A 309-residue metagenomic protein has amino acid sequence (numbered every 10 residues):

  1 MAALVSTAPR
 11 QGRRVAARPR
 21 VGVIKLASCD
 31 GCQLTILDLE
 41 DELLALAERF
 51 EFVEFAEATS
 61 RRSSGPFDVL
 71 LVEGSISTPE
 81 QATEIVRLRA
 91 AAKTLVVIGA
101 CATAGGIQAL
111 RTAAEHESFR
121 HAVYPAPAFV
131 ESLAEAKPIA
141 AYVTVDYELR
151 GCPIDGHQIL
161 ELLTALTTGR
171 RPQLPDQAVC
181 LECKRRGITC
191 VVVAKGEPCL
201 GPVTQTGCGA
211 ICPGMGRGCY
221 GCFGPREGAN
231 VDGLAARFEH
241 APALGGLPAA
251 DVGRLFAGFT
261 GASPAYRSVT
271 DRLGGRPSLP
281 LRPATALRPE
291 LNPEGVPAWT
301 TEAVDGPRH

Functional and structural regions predicted by a protein language model:
M1-L71, Q81-A82, V86-T94, E117-H309: Iron-sulfur (Fe-S) cluster-binding modules
G74-I76, A100: Short glycine-/small-residue-rich Rossmann-like dinucleotide-binding loops
C101-G106: Short gly/pro/ser/thr-enriched loop/turn and capping motifs at secondary-structure boundaries
A109-L110: Active-site-proximal loop->helix
